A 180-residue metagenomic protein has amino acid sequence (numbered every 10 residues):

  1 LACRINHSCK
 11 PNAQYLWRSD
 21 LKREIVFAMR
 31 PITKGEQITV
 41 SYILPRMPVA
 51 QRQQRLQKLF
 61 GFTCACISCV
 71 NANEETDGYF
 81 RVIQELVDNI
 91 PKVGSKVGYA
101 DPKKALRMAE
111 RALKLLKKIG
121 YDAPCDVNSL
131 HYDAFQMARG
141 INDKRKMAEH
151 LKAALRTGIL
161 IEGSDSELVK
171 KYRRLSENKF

Functional and structural regions predicted by a protein language model:
A2-I141, K146: C-terminal SET catalytic tail plus cysteine-rich post-SET Zn-binding segment of SAM-dependent SET-domain
K22, R52, L151-K152, S164 (+1 more regions): Flexible domain-boundary/linker segments
P102, A109, L151-K152, G158: Inward-facing hydrophobic residues that define packing positions of alpha-helical scaffold repeats
L115-I119, R156-I161: Residue position in alpha-helical solenoids
V127, D143, T157-S164: Short coil/turn segments at helix-helix junctions and helix-capping linkers within large alpha-helical proteins
Q136, G140, R156, L160 (+1 more regions): Positions within ordered alpha-helical repeat solenoids
S164-F180: TPR/TPR-like alpha-solenoid helical repeat scaffolds
